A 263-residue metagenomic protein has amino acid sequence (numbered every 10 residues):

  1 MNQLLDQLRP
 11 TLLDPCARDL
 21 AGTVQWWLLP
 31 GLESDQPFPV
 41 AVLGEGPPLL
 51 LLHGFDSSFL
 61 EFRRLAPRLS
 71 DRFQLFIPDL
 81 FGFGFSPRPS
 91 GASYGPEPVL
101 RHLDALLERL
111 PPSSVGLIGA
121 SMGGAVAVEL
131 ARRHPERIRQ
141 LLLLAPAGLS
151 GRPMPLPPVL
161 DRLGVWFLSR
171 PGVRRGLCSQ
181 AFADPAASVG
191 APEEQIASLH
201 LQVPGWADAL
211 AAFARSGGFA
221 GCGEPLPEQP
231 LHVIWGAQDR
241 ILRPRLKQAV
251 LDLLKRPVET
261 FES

Functional and structural regions predicted by a protein language model:
M1-L29: An N-terminal hydrophobic leader/cap segment in hydrolases
L20-S34, F38-A41, F76-I118: Active-site loop/oxyanion-hole signature of alpha/beta-hydrolase fold enzymes
Q36-F85: Conserved HGGG/HGGXW glycine-rich cap/lid loop of the alpha/beta-hydrolase fold
E61-R63, S86-A92, R152-P155, P244-R245: Conserved catalytic-core motifs of eukaryotic protein kinase domains, centered on the activation segment
G119, G123, A127: Gly/Ala-rich beta-loop-alpha elbow adjacent to hydrolase catalytic centers
V128-R132, I138-L168: Flexible "cap/lid" loop of the alpha/beta hydrolase fold
R170-Q229: Conserved alpha/beta-hydrolase catalytic His-Asp/Glu region
P230-S263: Conserved loop-alpha-helix segment in the C-terminal half of the alpha/beta-hydrolase fold that carries the catalytic
